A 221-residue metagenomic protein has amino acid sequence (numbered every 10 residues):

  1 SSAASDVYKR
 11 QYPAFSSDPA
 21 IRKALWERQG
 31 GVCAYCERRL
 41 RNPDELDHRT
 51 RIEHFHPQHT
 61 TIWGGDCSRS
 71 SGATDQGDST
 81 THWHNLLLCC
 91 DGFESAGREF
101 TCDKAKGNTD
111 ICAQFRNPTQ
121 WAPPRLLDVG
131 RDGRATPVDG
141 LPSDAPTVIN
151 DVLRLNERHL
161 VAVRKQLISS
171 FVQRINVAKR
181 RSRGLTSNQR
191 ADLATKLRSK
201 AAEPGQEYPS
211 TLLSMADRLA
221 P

Functional and structural regions predicted by a protein language model:
A3-Y8: Short, small-residue-biased leader/transition segments that mark boundaries at the very start of proteins
K9-S17: Basic, short loop/linker segments at the boundary and entry of helix-turn-helix/winged-helix-like folds
S16-A24, A73-T80: Short, intrinsically disordered, charge-biased short linear motifs at domain edges
W26-G31, W83-L86: Short metal-coordination and nucleic-acid-contact micro-motifs, chiefly zinc-binding Cys/His arrays
V32-R38: Local cysteine-cluster metal-coordination motifs and their immediate loop/turn environment, predominantly Fe-S cluster
R38-T101: Histidine-centered nuclease catalytic patch
G97-L160, R164: Long, low-complexity, intrinsically disordered segments enriched in glycines and aromatic residues
G140-P221: C-terminal, charged low-complexity interaction regions
